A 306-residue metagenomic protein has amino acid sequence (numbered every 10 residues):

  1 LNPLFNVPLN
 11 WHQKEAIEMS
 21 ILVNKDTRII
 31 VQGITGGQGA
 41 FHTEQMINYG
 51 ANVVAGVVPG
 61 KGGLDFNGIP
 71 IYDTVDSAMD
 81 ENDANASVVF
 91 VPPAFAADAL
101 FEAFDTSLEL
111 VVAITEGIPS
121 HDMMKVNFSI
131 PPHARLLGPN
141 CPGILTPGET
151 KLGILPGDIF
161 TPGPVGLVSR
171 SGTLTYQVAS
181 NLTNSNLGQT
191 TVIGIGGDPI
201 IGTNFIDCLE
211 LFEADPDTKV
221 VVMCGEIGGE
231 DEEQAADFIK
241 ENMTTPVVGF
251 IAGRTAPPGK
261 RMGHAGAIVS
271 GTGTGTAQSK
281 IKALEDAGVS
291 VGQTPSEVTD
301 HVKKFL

Functional and structural regions predicted by a protein language model:
L1-E18: Short, Lys/Arg-enriched N-terminal segments with co-localized hydrophobic residues within the first ~10-30 amino acids
I17-L306: Catalytic-core regions of core metabolic enzymes, especially those transforming organic acids/acyl-group intermediates
